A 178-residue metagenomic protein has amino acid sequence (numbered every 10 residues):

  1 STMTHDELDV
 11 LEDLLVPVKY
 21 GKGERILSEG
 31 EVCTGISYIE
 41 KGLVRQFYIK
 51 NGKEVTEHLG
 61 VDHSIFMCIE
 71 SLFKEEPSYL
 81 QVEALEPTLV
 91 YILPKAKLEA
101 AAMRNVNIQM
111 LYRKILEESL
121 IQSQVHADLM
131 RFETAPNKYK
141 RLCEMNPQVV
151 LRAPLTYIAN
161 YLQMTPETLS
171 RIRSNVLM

Functional and structural regions predicted by a protein language model:
S1-V16, S71: Cyclic nucleotide-binding regulatory module and flanking cytosolic helices
G23, T34-R45, D62: Glycine- and acidic-residue-biased ligand/ion/polar-headgroup-sensing regions
I26-E31: Short phosphate-coordinating micro-motif centered on Lys-Gly-acidic
F47, C68-I69, A100-A101, L142 (+1 more regions): Residues that scaffold the ATP/ADP-binding catalytic core of kinase and kinase-like folds
V55-R113: Cyclic-nucleotide recognition modules
S119-D128: Short, Lys/Arg-enriched N-terminal segment that forms or immediately precedes the first helix of a structured domain
E133-M178: Phosphate-/nucleic-acid-contacting segments
